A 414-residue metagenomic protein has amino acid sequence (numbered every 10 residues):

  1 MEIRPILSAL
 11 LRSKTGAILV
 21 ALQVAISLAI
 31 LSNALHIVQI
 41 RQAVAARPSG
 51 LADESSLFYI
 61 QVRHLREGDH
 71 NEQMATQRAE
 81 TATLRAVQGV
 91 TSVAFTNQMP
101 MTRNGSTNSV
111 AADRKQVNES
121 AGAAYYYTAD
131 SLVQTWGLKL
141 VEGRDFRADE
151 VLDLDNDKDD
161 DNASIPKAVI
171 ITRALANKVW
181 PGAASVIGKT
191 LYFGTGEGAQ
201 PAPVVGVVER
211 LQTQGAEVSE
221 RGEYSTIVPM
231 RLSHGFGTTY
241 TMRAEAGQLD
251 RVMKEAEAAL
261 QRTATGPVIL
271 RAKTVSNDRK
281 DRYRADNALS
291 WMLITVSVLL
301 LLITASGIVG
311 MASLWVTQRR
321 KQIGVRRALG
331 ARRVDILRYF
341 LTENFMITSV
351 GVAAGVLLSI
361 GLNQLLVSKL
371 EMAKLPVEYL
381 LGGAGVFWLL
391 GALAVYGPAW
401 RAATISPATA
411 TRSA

Functional and structural regions predicted by a protein language model:
M1, S8, R12, G16 (+3 more regions): Membrane-helix entry/capping segments
E2-I6, G383-A414: C-terminal membrane-exit region of the final transmembrane helix in multipass inner-membrane proteins
R4-L11, T15, S306-I347, T404-S413: Intracellular coupling helices
R12-I40, D286-K321, S349-A354: Hydrophobic alpha-helical transmembrane segments of multi-pass inner-membrane transport and secretion
I26-S55, V367-E371: Alpha-helical transmembrane segments
T81-V87, K167, R173-A174, G198-S290: "Rare, low-scoring activations can occur in soluble or secreted enzymes where short amphipathic helices or signal
A86, V90-I187, A199-Q214, H234: Short beta-strand boundary microenvironments
L300, S313, K321-V367, L381-G382 (+2 more regions): Transmembrane alpha-helical interface segments in multi-pass membrane proteins
